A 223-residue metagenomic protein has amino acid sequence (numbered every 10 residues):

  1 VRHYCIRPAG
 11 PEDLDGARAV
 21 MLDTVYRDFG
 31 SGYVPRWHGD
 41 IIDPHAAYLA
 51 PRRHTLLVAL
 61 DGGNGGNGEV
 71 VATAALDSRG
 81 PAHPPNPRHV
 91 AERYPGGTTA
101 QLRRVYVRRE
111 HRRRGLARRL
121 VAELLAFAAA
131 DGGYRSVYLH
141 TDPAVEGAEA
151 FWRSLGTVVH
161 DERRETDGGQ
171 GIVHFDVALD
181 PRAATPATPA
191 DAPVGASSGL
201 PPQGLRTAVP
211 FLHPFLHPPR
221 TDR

Functional and structural regions predicted by a protein language model:
R2-C5: Extreme N-terminal starter segment of soluble prokaryotic enzymes
P8-D15, A19-R109, V121-E123, F127 (+1 more regions): Acetyl-CoA-dependent GNAT
G16, P84-N86, R112, E149 (+1 more regions): Short acidic, gly/pro-rich beta-turn/loop elements at beta-sheet edges and active-site/ligand-binding grooves
T24, R135-Y138, D142-R223: C-terminal "cap" of GNAT-fold acetyltransferases
R108-E110, R114, P143-A144: Active-site acidic-Proline motif in GNAT/NAT acetyltransferases
R114, D131-R135: Short coil/turn segments at alpha/beta junctions that flank glycine-rich nucleotide-binding fingerprints
